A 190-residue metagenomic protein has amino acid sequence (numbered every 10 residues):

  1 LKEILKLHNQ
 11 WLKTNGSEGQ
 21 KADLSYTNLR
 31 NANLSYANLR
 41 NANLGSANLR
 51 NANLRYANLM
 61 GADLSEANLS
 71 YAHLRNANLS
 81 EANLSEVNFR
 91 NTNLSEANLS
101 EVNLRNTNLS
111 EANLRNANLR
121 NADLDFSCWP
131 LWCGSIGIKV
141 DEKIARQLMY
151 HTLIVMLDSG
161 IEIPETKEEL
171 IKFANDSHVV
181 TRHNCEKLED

Functional and structural regions predicted by a protein language model:
L1-N31, S35-Y36, R40-N41, G45 (+12 more regions): Intrinsic low-complexity/IDR segments
